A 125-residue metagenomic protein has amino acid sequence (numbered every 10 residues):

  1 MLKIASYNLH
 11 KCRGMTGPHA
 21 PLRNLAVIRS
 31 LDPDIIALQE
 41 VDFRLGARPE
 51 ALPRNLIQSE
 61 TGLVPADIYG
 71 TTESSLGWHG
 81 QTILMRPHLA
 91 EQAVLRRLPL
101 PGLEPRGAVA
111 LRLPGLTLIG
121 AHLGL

Functional and structural regions predicted by a protein language model:
K3-L9, N24-P49, L118-A121: Active-site beta-strand/loop signature of hydrolases that rely on acidic residues for catalysis
H10-M15: N-terminal beta1-alpha1 ligand-phosphate binding loop
T16-G17, E40-G115, L123: Structured beta-strand-rich core segments of catalytic domains in phosphoester-bond hydrolases
